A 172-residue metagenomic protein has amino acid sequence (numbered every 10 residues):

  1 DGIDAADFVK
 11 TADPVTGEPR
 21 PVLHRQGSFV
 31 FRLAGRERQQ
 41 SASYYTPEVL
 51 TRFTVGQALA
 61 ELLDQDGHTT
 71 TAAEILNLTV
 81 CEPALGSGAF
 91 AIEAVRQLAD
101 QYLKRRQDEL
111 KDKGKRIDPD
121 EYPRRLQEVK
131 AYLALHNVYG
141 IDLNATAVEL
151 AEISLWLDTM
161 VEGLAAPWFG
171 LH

Functional and structural regions predicted by a protein language model:
F8-V22, Q26-R36, Q40-H172: SAM-dependent methyltransferase catalytic region
